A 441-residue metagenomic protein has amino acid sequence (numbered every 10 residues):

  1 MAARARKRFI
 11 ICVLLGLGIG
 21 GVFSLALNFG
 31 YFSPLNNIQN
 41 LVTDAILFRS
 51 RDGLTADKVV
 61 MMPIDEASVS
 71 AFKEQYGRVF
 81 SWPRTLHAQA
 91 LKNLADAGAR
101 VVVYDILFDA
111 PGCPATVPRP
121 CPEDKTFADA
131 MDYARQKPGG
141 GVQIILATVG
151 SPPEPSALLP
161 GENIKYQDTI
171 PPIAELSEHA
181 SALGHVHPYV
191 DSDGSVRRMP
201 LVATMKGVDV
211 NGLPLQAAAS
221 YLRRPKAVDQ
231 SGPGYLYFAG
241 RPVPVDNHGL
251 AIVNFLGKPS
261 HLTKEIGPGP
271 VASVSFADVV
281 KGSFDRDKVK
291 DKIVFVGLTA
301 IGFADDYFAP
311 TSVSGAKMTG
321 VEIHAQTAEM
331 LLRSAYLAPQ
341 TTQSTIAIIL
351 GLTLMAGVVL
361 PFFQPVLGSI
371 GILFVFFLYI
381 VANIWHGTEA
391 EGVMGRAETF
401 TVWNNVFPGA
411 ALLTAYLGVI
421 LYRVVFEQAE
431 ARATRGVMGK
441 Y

Functional and structural regions predicted by a protein language model:
A2-D246, V289-G368: Non-transmembrane functional regions of envelope-associated proteins
L25-I46, I252-K281: Short coil-to-helix leader/linker segments, especially the first N-terminal amphipathic alpha-helix with its helix
Y31-F32, P365, T388, G392 (+1 more regions): Transmembrane helix-loop junctions in multipass membrane proteins, especially transporters and channels
D278-V280, M318-H324, V375-V381, L412: Pore- and pathway-forming membrane helices of multi-pass small-molecule/ion transporters and channels
S283-D287: The feature represents the membrane-entry module of six-transmembrane cation channels
L352-F362, F377-H386, L412-V424: Alpha-helical transmembrane segments
P361-F400: Hydrophobic transmembrane alpha-helices
G409-Y441: Regulatory cytosolic signal-relay segments
